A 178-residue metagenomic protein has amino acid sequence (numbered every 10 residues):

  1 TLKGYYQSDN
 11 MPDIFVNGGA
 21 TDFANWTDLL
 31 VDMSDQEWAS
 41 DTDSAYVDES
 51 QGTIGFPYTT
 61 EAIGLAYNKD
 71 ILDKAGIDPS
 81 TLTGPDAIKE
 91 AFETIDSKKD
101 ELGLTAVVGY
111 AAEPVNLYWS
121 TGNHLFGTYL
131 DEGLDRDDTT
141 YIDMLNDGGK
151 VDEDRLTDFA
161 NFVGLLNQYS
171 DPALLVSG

Functional and structural regions predicted by a protein language model:
T1, P85-A87, L175-G178: Short helix-initiation/N-cap motifs at beta->coil->alpha
L2-M11, I71-L72, E90-S97: Short helices/loops that flank or line small-molecule/ion binding pockets
Y6-N17, L104: Alpha-to-beta junction loops
D13, G64-L65: Residues embedded in well-ordered beta-strands
N17-I63: Hinge/lid segment of periplasmic solute-binding proteins
I54, Y58, I63, K89-L145: Extracytoplasmic/periplasmic solute-binding protein
D70-T81, Q168-Y169: Aromatic-glycine-rich donor-binding/catalytic loop that engages nucleotide-sugar donors across glycosyltransferases
F92-E93, R136-S177: Glycine-centered hinge/linker elements that transmit conformational signals in sensory and ligand-binding systems
